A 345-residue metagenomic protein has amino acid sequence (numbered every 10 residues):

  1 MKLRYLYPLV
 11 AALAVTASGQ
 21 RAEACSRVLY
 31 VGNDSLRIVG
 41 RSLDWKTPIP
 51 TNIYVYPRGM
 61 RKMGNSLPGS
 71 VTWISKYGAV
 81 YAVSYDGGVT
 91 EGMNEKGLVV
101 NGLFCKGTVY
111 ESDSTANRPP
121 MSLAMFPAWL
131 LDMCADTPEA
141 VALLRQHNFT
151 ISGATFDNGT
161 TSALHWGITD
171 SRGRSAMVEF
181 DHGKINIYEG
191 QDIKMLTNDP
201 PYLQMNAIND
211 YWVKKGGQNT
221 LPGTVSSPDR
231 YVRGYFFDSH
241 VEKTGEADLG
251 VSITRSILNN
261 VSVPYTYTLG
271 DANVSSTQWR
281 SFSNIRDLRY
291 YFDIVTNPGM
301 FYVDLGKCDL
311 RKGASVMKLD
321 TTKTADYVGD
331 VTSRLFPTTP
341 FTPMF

Functional and structural regions predicted by a protein language model:
M1-A24: Bacterial Sec-dependent N-terminal signal peptides
E23-L29, N33-I38, S152, T161-S162 (+2 more regions): C-terminus-biased signal that marks the final domain/tail of proteins
A24-R118, I151, D330: A contiguous strand-loop segment
I38-G40, V99-G102, G167-T169, M177 (+1 more regions): Structural recognition of the beta-strand scaffold that forms the well-ordered cores of secreted hydrolase catalytic
W45-T47, K106-T108, G183-I185, T296-M300: Short, surface-exposed beta-strand-loop junctions and turns on beta-sheet-rich folds
G59-P68, V109-F149, S315-K323: Compact, glycine/acidic-enriched structural inserts
N94-K96, L131-E139, T244-G250, I285-R286: A short, structured loop/turn motif at beta-sheet edges
Q146-H182: Catalytic cofactor-binding cores of redox enzymes
